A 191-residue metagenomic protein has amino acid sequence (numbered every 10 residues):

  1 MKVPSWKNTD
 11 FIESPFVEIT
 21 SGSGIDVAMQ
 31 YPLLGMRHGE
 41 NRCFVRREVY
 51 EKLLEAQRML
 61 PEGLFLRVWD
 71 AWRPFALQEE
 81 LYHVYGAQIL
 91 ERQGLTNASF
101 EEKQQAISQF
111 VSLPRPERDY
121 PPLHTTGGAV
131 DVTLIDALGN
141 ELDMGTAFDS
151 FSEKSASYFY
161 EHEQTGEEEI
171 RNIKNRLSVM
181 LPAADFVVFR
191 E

Functional and structural regions predicted by a protein language model:
M1-E191: Cell-envelope/glycan interface and biosynthesis
